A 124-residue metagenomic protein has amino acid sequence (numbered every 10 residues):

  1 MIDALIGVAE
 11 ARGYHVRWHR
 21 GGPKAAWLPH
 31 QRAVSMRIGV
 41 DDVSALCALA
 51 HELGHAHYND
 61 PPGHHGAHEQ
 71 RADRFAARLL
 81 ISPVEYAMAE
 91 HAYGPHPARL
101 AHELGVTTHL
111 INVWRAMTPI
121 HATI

Functional and structural regions predicted by a protein language model:
M1-I124: Active-site hotspot residues in diverse enzymes, especially metal/ion-binding acidic/histidine motifs
